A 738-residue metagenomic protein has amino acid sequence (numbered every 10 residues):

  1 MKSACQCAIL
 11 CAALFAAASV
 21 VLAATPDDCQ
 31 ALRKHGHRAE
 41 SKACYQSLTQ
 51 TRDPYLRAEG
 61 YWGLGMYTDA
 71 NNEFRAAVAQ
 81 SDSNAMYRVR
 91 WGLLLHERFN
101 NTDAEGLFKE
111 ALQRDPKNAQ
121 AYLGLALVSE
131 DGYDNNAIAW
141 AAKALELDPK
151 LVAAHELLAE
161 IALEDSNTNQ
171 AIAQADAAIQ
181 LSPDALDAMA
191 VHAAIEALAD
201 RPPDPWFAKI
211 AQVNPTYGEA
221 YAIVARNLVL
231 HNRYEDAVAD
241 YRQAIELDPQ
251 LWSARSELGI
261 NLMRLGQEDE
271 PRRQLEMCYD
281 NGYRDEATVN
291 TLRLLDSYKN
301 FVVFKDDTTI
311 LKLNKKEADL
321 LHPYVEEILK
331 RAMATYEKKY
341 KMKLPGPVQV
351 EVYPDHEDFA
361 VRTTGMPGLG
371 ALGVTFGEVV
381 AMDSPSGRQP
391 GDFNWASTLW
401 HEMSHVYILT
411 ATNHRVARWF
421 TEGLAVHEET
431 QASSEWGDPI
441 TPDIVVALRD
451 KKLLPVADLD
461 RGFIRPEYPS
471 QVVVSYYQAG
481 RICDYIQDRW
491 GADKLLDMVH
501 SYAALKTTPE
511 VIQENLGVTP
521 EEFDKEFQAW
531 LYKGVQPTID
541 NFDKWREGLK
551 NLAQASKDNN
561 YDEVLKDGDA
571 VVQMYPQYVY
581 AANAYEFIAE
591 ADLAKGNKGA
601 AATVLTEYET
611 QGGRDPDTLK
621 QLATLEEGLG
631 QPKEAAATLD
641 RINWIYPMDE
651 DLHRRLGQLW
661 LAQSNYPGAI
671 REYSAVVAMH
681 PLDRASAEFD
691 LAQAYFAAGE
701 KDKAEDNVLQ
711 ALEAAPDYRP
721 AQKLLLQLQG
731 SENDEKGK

Functional and structural regions predicted by a protein language model:
D28-K34, V191, Q243, E270 (+11 more regions): Beta/coil-rich, acidic/histidine-enriched accessory regions frequently appended to metallopeptidases
G36-A39, L64-A76, E97-E110, E130-K143 (+10 more regions): Structural signature of tandem alpha-helical TPR/SEL1-like repeats, specifically the intra-repeat loop/turn
T49-Q50, A76-A79, K109-Q113, K143-L147 (+9 more regions): Conserved structural position within tetratricopeptide repeats
T51-Y55, A85-M86, A119-Q120, V152-A153 (+10 more regions): Helix-start (N-cap) detector for alpha-helical repeat units in TPR-like alpha-solenoids, especially tetratricopeptide
D82, P116, P149, P183 (+8 more regions): Short coil turns that delineate tetratricopeptide repeat
G106, Q113, A139, Q212 (+7 more regions): Juxtacatalytic substrate-recognition/specificity segment
